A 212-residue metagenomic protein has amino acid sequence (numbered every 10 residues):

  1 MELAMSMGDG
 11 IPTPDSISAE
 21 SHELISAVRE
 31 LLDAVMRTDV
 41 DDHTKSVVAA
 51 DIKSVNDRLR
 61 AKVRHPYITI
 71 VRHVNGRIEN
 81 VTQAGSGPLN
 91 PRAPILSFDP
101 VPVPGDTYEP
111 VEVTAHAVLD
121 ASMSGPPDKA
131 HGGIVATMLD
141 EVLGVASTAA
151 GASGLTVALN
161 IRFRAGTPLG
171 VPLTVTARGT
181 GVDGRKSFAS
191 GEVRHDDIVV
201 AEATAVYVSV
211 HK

Functional and structural regions predicted by a protein language model:
E2-P66, V71-H73, T167-L169, T180-K212: HotDog/MaoC-like acyl-thioester-processing domains
A4, G8-P12, V142-L173: Hydrophobic beta-strand-centered segment that forms part of the acyl-chain substrate-binding groove
S46-S124: Long amphipathic N-terminal alpha/beta scaffold segment
P102-D106, E112, A130-S153: Active-site helix/loop of acyl-thioester processing domains in fatty-acid/polyketide metabolism, spanning hotdog-fold
P110-T114, A158, P172-T174, F188 (+1 more regions): Intrinsic-disorder/low-complexity, polar/charged segments enriched in Ser/Thr/Lys/Arg/Asp/Glu/Gln
P127: Short basic alpha-helical hairpin corresponding to helix-turn-helix/winged-helix-like nucleic-acid-binding
V175, G179: Phosphate/pyrophosphate-binding betaalpha-module
